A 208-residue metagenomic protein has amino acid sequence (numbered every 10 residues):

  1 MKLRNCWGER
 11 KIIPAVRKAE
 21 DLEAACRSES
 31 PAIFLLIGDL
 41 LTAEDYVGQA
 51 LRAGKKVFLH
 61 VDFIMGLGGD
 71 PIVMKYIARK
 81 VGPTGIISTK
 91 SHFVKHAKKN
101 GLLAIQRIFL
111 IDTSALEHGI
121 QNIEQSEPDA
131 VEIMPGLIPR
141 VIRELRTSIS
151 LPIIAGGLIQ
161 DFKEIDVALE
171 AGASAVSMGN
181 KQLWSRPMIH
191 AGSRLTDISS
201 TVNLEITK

Functional and structural regions predicted by a protein language model:
M1-A24, R143, T207-K208: N-terminal amphipathic alpha-helix/helix-capping segment at the start of soluble metabolic enzymes
M1-N5, T42-P83, S91-N100, D112-N122 (+1 more regions): N-terminal active-site wall of soluble small-molecule enzyme domains
I13-R17, A32-L40, F58-G66, V81-S91 (+2 more regions): Catalytic beta/alpha-barrel core
D21, H92-F93, E164, Q182: Alpha-helix capping/helix-boundary segments
A24, I72-I77, R140-E144, S148-I149 (+1 more regions): Catalytic cores of alpha/beta
R27-I33, K80-P83, K99-I105, E124-A130 (+2 more regions): Glycine-enriched alpha-helix->loop->beta-strand junction motifs that scaffold or abut catalytic
L35-I37, P135-I138, L158-I165, L169-I189: Glycine-rich phosphate-binding active-site loops on the catalytic face of alpha/beta enzymes
S193-L195, S199-T207: Intrinsically disordered, low-complexity segments enriched in serine/proline and basic residues
